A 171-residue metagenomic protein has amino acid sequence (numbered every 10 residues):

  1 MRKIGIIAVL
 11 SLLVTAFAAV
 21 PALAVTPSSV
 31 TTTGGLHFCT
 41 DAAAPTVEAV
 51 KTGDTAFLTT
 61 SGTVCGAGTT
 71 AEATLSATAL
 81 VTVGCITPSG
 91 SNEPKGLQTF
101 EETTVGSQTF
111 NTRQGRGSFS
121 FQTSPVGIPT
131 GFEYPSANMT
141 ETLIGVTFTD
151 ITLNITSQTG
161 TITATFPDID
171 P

Functional and structural regions predicted by a protein language model:
M1-A24: Sec-dependent, cleavable N-terminal signal peptides
A24-P171: Mature extracytoplasmic or otherwise solvent-exposed domains
